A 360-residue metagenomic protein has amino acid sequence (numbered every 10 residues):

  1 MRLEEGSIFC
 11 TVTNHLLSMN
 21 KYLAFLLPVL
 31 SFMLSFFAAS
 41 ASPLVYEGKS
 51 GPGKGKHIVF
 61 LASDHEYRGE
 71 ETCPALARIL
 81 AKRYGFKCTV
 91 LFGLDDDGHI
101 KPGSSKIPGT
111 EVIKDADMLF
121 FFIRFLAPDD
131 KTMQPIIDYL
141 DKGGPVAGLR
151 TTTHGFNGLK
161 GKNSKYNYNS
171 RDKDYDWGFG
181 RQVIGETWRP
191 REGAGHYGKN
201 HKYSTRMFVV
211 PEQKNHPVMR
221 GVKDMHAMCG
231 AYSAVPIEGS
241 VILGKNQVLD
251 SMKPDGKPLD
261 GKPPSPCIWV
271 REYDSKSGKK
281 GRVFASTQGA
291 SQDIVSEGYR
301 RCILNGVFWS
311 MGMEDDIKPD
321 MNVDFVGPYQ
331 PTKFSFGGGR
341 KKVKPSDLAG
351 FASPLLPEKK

Functional and structural regions predicted by a protein language model:
R2, S18-F25: Positively charged n-region of N-terminal signal peptides that target proteins for export
F25-A38: Bacterial N-terminal signal peptides
S42-G53, T72, K82-F86, E111 (+1 more regions): Extracellular ligand-binding/catalytic regions of CAZymes and related secreted enzymes and adhesion modules
P43-K49, V59-L61, H65-F156: Helical hinge/lid and interdomain linker segments adjacent to catalytic or ligand-binding clefts that mediate domain
K54, T72-L76, V112, T132-I136 (+4 more regions): Stable alpha-helical elements in mature extracytoplasmic
K54-G55, L149-G256, P319-K360: An acidic, glycine-rich "communication" segment
